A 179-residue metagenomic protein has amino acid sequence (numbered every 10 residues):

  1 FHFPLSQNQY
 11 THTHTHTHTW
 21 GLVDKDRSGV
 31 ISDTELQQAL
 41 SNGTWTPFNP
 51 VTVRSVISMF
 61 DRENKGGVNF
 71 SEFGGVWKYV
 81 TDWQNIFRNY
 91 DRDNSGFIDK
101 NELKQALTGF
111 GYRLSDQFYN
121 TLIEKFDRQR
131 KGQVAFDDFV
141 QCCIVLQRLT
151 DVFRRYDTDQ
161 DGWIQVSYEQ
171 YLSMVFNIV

Functional and structural regions predicted by a protein language model:
F1-P4, S32: Long, low-complexity, serine/threonine/proline-rich intrinsically disordered regulatory regions in eukaryotic signaling
H2, T11-T17: Intrinsically disordered, low-complexity terminal segments enriched in Ser/Thr
Y10, Y79, Y90, Y112 (+3 more regions): Sequence-level detector for tyrosine residue identity
T11-T13, A39, R88: Short amphipathic alpha-helical "recognition" segments used for binding
T15-V30, P50-G74, T81-S95, K100 (+2 more regions): Primarily EF-hand calcium-binding motifs
V30-T46, G67-T81, I98-R113, V134-Q147 (+1 more regions): Amphipathic regulatory helices of Ca2+-sensor modules
